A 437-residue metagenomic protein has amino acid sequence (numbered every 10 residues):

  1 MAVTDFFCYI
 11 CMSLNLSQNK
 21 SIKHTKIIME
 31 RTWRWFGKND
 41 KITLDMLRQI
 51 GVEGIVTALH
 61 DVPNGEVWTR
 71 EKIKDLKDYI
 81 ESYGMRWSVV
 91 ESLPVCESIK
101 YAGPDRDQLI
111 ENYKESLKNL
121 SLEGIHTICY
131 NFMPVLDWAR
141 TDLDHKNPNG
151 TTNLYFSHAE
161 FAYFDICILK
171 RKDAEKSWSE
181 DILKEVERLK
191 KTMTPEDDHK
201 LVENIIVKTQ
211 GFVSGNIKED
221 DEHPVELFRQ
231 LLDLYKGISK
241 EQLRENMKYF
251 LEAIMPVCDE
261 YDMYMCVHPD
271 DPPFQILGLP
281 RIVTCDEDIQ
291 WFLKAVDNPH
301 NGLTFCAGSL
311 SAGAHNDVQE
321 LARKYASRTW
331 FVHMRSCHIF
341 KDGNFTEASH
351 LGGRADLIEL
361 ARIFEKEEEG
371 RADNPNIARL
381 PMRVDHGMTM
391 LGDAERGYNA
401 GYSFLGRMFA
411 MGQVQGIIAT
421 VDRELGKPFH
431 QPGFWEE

Functional and structural regions predicted by a protein language model:
A2-D5: Acidic, Ala/Val/Gly-enriched low-complexity intrinsically disordered segments
C8-S13, Q18: Short, positively charged and aromatic/hydrophobic N-terminal segments
H24-K26, E30-T32, G37, D45-R48 (+8 more regions): Histidine-acidic metal/acid-base catalytic patches
Q49-E53, M85-K100: A short glycine/small-residue-enriched secondary-structure motif
L59-K74: Glycine-rich, proline-tolerant flexible connector loops at the mouths of alpha/beta enzymes
D137-V225, T284: Aromatic- and acidic-residue-enriched segments that line the glycan-binding/catalytic groove of carbohydrate-active
